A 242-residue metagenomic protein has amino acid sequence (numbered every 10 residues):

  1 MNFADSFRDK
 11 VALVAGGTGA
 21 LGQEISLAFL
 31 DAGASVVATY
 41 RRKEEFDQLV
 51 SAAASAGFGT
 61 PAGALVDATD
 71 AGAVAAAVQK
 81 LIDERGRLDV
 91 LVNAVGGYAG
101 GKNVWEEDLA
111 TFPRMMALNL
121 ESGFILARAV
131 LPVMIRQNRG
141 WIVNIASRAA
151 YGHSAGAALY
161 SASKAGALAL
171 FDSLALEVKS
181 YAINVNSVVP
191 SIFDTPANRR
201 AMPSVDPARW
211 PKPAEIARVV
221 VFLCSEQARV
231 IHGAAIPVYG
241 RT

Functional and structural regions predicted by a protein language model:
V11, T18-G19: Conserved glycine-rich cofactor-binding loop
A34-L49: Conserved glycine-rich Rossmann-like NAD(P)H-binding loop of the short-chain dehydrogenase/reductase
K102-V104, D108-P113: Substrate-binding pocket helix/loop in short-chain dehydrogenase/reductase
A127, S163: Active-site helix of classical SDR
P132, L176-E177, R229: Alpha-helical segment proximal to the catalytic Tyr-Lys
S147: Residue(s) in the substrate-gating loop at a strand-loop-helix junction that position the organic substrate next
S180-Y181, S187-V188, T195, P203-T242: C-terminal helical subdomain
